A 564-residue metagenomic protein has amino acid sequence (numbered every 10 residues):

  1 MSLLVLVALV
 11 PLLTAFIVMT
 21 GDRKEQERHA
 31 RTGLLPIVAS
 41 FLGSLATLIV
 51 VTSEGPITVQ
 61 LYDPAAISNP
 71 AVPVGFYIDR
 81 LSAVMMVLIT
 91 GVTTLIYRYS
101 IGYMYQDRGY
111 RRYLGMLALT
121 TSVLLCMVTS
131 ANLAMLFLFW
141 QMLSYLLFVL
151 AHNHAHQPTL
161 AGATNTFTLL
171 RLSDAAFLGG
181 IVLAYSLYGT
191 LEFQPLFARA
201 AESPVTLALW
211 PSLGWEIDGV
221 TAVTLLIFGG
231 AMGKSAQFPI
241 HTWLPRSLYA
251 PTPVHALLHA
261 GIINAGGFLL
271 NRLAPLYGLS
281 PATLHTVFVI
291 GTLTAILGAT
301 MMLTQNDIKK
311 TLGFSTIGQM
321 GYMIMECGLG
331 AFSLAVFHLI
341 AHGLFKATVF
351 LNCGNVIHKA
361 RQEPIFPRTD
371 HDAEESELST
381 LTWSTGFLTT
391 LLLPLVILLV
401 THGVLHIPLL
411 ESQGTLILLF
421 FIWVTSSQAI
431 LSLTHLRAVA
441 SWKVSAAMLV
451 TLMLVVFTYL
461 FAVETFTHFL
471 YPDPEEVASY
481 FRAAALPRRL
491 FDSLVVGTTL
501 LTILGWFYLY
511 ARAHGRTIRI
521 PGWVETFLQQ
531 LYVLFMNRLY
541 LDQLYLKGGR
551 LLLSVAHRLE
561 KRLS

Functional and structural regions predicted by a protein language model:
M1-P521, Q529-S564: ...captures the hydrophobic TM-helix bundle architecture rather than a specific catalytic motif, and can also fire on
